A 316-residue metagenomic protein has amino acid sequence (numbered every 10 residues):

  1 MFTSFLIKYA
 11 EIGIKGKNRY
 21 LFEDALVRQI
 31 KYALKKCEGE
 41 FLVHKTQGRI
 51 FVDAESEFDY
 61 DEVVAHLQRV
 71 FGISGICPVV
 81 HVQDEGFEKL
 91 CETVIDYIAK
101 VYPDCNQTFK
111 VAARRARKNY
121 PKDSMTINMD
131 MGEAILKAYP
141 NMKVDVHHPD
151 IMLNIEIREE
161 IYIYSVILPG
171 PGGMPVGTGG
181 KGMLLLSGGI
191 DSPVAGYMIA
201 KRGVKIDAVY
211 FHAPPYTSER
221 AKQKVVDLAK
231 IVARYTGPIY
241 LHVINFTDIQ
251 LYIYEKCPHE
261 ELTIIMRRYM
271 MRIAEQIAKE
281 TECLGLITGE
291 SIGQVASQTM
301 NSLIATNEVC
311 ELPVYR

Functional and structural regions predicted by a protein language model:
M1-M183, P193-I239, D248, E308: RNA-binding accessory domains that recognize and position tRNA/RNA substrates
E133-I135, G172-G179, Q250-L251, K256-R316: Active-site adenylate/phosphate-handling loop in enzymes that bind or generate adenylated species
D145, H242-I244, Y315: General small-molecule cofactor/ligand-binding pocket signal
G189: Conserved G/P- and acidic residue-centered "switch" motifs that form tight phosphate/ATP-binding loops in soluble
V209-Y210, L241-N245, L284-E290: Short, conserved beta-strand edge motifs with alternating hydrophobic and charged residues
